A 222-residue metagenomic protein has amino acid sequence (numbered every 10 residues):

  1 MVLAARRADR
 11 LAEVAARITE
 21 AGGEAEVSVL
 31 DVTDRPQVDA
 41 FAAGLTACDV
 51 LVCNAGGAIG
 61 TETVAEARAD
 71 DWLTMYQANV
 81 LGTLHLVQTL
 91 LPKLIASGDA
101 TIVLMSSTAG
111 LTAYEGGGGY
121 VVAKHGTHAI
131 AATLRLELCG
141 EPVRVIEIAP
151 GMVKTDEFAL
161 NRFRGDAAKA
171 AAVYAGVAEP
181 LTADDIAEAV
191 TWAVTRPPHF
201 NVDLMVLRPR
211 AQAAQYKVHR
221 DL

Functional and structural regions predicted by a protein language model:
M1-E13: Conserved glycine-rich Rossmann-like NAD(P)H-binding loop of the short-chain dehydrogenase/reductase
A8-D9, V29-A40, A69: The beta1-alpha1 cofactor-binding region of Rossmann-like NAD(H)/NADP(H)-dependent oxidoreductases
E62-V64, D71-L73: Substrate-binding pocket helix/loop in short-chain dehydrogenase/reductase
V87, A123: Active-site helix of classical SDR
S107: Residue(s) in the substrate-gating loop at a strand-loop-helix junction that position the organic substrate next
T112, T133-R144: Active-site-adjacent segment of SDR/Rossmann-fold oxidoreductases
E147-I148, A167-Y216: C-terminal helical subdomain
